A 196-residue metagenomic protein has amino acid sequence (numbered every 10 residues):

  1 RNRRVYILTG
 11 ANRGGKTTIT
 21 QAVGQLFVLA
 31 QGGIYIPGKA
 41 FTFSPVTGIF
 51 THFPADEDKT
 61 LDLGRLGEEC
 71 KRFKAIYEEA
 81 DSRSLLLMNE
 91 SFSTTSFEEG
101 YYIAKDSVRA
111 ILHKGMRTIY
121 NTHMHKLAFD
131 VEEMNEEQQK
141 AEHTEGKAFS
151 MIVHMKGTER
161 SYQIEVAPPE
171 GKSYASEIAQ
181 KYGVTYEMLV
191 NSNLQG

Functional and structural regions predicted by a protein language model:
R1-G196: ATPase nucleotide-binding head domains, primarily ABC-like/P-loop NTPase cores
